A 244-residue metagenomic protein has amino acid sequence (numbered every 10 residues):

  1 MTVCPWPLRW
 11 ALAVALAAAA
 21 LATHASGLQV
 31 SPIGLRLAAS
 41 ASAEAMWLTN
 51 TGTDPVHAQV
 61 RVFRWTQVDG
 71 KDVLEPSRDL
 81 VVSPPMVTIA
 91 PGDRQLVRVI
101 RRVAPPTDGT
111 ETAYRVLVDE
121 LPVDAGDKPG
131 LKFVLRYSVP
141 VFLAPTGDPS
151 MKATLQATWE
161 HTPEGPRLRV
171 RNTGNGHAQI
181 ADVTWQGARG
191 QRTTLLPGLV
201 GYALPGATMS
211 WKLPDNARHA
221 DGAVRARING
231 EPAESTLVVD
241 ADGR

Functional and structural regions predicted by a protein language model:
M1-V14: Bacterial N-terminal signal peptides that target proteins for export
A20-A22: N-terminal signal peptide c-region/cleavage motif recognized by signal peptidases
A25-G52, G147-G165: Beta-sheet-dominated interaction scaffolds and their linkers
E44-N50, V99, Y114-D119, P166-N172: Buried hydrophobic-core signal for structured, non-transmembrane domains
G52-L74, T173-Q191: Short acidic, flexible loop segments centered on an aromatic residue
V73-P105, R192-H219: Intrinsically disordered, low-complexity Pro/Gly/Ser/Thr-rich segments with frequent PxxP/GP/PP motifs and embedded
V103-D148, R218-R244: Terminal connector regions
T162-R244: Intrinsically disordered, low-complexity segments enriched in serine, threonine, and glycine
